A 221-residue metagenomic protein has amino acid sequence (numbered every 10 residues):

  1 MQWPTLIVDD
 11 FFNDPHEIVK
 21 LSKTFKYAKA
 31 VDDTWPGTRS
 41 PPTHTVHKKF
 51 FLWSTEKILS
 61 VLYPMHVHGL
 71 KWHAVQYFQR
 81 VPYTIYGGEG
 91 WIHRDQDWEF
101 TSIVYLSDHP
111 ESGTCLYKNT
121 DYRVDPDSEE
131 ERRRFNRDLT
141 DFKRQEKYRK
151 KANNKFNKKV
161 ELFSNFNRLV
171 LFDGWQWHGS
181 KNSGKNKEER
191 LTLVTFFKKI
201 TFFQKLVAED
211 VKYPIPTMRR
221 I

Functional and structural regions predicted by a protein language model:
M1-I92, T114, T120, E129: Non-heme Fe(II)/2-oxoglutarate
Y83-I221: Catalytic core of non-heme Fe(II) oxygenases with the double-stranded beta-helix
